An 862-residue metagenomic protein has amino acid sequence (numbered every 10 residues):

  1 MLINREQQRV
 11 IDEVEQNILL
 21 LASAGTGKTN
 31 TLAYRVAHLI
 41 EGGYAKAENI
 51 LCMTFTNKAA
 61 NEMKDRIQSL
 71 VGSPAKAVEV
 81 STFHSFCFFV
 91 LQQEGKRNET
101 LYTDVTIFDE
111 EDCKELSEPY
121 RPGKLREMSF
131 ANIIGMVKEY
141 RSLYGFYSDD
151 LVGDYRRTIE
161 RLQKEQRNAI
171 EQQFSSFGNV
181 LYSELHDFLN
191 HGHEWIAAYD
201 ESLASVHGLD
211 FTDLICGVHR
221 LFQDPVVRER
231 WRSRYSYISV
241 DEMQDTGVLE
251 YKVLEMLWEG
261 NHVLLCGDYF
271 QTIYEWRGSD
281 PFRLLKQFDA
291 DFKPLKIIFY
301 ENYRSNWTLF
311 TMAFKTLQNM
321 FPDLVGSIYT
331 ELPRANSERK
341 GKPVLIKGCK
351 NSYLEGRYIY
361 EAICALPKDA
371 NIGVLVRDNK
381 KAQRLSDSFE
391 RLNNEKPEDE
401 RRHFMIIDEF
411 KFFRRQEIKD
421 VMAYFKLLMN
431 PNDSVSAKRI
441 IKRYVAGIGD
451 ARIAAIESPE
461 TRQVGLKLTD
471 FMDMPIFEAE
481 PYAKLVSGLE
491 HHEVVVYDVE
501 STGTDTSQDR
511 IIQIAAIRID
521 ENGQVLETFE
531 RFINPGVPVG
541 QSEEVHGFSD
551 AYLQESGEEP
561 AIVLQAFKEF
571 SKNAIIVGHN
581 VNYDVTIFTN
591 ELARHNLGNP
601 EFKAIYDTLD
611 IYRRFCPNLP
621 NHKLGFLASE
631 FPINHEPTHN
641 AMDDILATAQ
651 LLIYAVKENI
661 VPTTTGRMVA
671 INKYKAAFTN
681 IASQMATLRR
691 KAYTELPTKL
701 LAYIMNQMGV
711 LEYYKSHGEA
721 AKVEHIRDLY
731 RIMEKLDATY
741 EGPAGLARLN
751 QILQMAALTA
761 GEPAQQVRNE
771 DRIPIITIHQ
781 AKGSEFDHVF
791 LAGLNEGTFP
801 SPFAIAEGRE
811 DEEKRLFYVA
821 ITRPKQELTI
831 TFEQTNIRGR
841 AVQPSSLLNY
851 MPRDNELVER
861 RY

Functional and structural regions predicted by a protein language model:
M1-L101, E229, T311-F314, V374 (+2 more regions): P-loop NTPase Walker
L2-D12, Q16-L21, L185-L285, E301 (+4 more regions): Conserved helicase NTPase motor core
L19, T26-L32, K293-L295, E301-E398 (+5 more regions): Helicase P-loop NTPase motor core
A47-R157, A604, H622, F626-S629: Conserved P-loop NTPase-based nucleic-acid remodeling module centered on helicase motor cores
N57, K368-V445, H717-F790, E796-T798: Core RecA-like ATPase module of SF1/SF2 helicases and allied nucleic-acid translocases
S81-F89, I238-E242, C266, Q751-S801 (+2 more regions): Conserved helicase core region in the C-terminal RecA-like lobe
T82, K296, H492-Y497, S501-H595 (+4 more regions): Conserved non-catalytic scaffold segment of RNase H-like nuclease domains
G192, P431, R443-I453, T461-T504 (+2 more regions): Accessory C-terminal helicase-associated subdomains
